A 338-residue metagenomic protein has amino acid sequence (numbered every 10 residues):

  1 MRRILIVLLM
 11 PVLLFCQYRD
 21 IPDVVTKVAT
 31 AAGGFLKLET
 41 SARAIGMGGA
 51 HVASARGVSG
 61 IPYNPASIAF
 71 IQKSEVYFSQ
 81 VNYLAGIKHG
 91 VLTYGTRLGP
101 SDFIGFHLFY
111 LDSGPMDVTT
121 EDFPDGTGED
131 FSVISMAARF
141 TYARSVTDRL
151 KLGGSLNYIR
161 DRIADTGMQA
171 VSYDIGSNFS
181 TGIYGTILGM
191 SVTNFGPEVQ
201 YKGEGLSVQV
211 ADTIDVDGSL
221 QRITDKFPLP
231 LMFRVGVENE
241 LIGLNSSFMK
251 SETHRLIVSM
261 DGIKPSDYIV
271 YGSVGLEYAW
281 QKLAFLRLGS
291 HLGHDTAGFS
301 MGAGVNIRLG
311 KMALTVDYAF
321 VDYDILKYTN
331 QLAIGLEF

Functional and structural regions predicted by a protein language model:
M1-I4, D148: Positively charged n-region of N-terminal signal peptides that target proteins for export
R3-L13: Sec-dependent N-terminal signal peptides
Q17-F338: Subset of outer-membrane beta-barrel
